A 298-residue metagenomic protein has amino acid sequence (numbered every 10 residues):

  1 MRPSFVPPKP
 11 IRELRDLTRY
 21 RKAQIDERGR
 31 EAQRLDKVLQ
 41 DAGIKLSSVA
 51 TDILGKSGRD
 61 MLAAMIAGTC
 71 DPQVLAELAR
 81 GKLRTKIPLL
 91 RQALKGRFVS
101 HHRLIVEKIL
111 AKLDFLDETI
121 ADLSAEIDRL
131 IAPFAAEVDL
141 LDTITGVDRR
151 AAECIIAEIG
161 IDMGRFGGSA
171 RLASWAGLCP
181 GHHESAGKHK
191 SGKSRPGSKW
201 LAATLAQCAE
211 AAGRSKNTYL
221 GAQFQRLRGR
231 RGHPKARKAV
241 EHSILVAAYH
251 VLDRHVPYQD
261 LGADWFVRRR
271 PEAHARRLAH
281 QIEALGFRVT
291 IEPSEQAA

Functional and structural regions predicted by a protein language model:
M1-A298: A detector of single, family-specific signature residues that are central to catalytic or substrate-handling motifs
